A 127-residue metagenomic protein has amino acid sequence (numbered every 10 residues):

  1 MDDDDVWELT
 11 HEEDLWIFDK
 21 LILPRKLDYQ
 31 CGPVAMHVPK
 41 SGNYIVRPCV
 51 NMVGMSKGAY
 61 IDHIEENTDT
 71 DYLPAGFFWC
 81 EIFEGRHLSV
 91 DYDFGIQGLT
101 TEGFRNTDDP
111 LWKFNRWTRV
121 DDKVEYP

Functional and structural regions predicted by a protein language model:
D2-V6: A structured, charge-rich N-terminal accessory region that forms the first stable segment of a protein and links
W7-Y126: Active-site nucleotide/adenylate-binding loops and adjacent lid/helix of ATP-dependent enzymes
